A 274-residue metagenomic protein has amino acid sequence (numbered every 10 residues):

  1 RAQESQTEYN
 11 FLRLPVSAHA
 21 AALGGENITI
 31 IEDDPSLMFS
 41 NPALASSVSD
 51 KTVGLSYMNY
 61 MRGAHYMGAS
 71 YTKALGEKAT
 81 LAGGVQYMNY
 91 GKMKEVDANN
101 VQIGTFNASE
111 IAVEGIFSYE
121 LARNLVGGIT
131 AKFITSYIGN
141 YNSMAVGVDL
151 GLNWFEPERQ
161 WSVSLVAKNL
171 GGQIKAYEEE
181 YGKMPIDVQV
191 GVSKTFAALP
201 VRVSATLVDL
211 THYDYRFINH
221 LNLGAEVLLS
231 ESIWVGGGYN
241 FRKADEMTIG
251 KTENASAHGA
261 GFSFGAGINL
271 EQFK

Functional and structural regions predicted by a protein language model:
Q3-G24, I28, E32, D50 (+2 more regions): Outer-membrane beta-barrel porins/channels
P35-S47: N-terminal periplasmic accessory domains that precede and gate Gram-negative outer-membrane beta-barrel machines
